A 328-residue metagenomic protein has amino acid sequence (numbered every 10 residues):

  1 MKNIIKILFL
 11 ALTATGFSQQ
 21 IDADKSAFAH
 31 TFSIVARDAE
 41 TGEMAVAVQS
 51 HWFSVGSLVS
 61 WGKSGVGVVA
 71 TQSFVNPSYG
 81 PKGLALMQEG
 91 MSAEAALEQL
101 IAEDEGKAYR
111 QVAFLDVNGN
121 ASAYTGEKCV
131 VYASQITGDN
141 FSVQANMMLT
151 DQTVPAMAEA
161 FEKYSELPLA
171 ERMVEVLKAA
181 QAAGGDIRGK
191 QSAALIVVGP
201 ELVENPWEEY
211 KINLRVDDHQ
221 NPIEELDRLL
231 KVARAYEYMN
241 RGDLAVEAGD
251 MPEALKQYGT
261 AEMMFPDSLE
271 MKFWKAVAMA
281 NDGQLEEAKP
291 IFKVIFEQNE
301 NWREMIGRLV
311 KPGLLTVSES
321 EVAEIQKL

Functional and structural regions predicted by a protein language model:
Q19-R188, L195, D217-D250, G259 (+1 more regions): Alpha/propeptide regions of enzymes that mature by internal proteolysis
E247, N281-D282, L315: Register position in tetratricopeptide repeats
P266, E300-N301: Short coil turns that delineate tetratricopeptide repeat
W274, R308-L309: Canonical tetratricopeptide repeat
